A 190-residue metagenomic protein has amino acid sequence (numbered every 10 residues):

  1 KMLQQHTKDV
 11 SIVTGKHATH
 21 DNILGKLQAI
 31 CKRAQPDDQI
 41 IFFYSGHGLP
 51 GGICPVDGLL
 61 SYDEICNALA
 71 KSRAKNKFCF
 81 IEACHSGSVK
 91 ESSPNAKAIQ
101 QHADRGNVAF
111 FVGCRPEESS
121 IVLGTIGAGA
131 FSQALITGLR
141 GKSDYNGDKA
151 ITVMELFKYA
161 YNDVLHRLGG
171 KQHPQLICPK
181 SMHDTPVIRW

Functional and structural regions predicted by a protein language model:
K1-W190: Cysteine endopeptidase catalytic domains of the caspase/legumain-like
